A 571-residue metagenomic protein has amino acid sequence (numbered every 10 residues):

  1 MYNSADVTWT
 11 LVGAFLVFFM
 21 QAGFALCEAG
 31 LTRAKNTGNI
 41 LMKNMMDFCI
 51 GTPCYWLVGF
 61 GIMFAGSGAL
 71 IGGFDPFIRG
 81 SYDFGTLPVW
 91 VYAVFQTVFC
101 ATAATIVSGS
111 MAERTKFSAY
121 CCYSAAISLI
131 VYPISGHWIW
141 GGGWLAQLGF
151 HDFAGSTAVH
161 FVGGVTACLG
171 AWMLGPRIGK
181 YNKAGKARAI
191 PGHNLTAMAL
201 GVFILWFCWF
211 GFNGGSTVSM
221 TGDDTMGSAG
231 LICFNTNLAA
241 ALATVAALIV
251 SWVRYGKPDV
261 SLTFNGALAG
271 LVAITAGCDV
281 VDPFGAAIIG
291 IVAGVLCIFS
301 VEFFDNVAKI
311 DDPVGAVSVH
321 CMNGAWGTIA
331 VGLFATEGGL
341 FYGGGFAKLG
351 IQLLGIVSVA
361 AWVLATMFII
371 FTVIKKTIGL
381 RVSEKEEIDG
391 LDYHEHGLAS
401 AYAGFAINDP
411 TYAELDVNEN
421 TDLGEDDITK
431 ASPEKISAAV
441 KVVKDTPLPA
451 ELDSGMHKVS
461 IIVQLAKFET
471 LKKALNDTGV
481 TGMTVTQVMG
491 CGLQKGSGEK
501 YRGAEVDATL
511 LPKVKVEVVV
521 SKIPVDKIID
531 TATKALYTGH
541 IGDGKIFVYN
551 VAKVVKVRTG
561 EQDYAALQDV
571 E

Functional and structural regions predicted by a protein language model:
M1-P447: Glycine- and aromatic-enriched membrane alpha-helices
H394-L398, E414-E571: Positively charged, small/polar-rich N-terminal and surface patches that mediate targeting and assembly and bind
